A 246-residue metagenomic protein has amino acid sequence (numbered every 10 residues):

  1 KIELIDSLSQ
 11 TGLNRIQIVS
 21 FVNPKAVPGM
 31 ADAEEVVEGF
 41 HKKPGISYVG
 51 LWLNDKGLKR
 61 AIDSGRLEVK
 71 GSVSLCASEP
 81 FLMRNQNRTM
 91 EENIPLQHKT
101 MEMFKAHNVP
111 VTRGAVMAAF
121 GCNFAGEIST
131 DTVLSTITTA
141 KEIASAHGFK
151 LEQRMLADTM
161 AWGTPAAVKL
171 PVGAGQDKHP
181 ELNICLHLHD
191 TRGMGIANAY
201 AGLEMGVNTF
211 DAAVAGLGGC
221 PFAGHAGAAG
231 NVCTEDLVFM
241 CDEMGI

Functional and structural regions predicted by a protein language model:
K1-K56, R60: N-terminal capping/small domains of soluble enzymes
L8, A61, G71, G114 (+3 more regions): Conserved, mostly hydrophobic/aromatic
L13-G39, S74-R88, A118-A125, Q153-P165 (+1 more regions): Glycine-rich, proline-tolerant flexible connector loops at the mouths of alpha/beta enzymes
A26-G50, E92-H107, L134-E142, A167-L186 (+1 more regions): Alpha-helix-loop-beta-strand connector modules within alpha/beta enzyme cores
L53-R66, G193-M205: Catalytic cores of alpha/beta
V69-S78, R113-M117, G206-V214: Non-cysteine beta-strand/loop elements that form the S-adenosyl-L-methionine
A77-T139, I143-E152, A157: Conserved anion-binding
A157-I246: Catalytic alpha/beta core domains of metabolic enzymes, predominantly
